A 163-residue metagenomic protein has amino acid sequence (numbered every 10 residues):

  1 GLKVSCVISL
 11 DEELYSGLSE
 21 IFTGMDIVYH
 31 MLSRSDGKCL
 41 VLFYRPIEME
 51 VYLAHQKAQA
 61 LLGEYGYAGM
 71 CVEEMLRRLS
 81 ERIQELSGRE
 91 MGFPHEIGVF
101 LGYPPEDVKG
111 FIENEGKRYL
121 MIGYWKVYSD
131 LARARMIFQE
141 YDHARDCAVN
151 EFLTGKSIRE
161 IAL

Functional and structural regions predicted by a protein language model:
G1, Y29-R34, R82-G88: Short, flexible, solvent-exposed loop/turn segments with mixed acidic/basic and small polar residues
G1-L10: Short glycine-/aliphatic-rich beta-strand segments at the starts of folded cytosolic domains
E13-C71: A glycine-rich, hydrophobic loop/mini-helix early in the fold
G37, L79, I112-S129: Short linear loop/turn motifs
E64-H95: Internal catalytic-core helix/loop-beta-alpha segment that presents or stabilizes conserved functional determinants
A68, V72, E90, I97-P105 (+2 more regions): Short capping loops/turns at secondary-structure boundaries
F93-L120: Hydrophobic/aromatic-rich, well-ordered segments within soluble, folded domains that form packed cores
Y124-L163: Long, compositionally biased
